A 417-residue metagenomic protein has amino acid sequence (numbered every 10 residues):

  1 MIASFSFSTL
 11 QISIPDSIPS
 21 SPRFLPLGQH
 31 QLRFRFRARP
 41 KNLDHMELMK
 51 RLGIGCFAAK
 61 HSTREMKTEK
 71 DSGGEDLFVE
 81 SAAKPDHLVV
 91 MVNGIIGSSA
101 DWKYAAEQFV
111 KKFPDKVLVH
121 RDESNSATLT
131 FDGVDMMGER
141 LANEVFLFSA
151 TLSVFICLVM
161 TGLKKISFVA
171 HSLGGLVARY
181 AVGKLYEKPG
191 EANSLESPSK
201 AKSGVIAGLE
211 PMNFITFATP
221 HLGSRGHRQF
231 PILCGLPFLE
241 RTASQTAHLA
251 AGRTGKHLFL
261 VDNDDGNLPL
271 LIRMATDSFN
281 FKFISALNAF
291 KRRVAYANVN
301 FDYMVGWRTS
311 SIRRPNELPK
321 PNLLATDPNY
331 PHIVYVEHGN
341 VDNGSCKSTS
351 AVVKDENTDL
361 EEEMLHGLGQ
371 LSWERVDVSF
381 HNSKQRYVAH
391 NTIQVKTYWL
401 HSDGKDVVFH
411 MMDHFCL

Functional and structural regions predicted by a protein language model:
I2, L88, M137, A170 (+3 more regions): Generic hydrophobic/packing signal
I2-K84, L185, K202, G223 (+1 more regions): Extended, polar/charged low-complexity intrinsically disordered and coiled-coil segments in eukaryotic
S4, E80-P85, S98-K103, K111-K116 (+6 more regions): Intrinsically disordered, low-complexity regulatory regions enriched in Ser/Pro/Gly/Thr and acidic residues
G28-H30, V89, F214: Residue-level signal for helical boundary/lining positions with a hydrophobic bias
H45-T128, L147, L185-A192: Short, surface-exposed "cap/lid" segments of acyl-processing enzymes
H87-L88, M212, V294: Residue-level detector of short, conserved catalytic/binding motifs and their immediate flanks
N93, D122-A127, D135-P269, A275 (+2 more regions): Serine-dependent carboxylesterase/thioesterase catalytic core of lipase-like alpha/beta-hydrolase/SGNH enzymes
